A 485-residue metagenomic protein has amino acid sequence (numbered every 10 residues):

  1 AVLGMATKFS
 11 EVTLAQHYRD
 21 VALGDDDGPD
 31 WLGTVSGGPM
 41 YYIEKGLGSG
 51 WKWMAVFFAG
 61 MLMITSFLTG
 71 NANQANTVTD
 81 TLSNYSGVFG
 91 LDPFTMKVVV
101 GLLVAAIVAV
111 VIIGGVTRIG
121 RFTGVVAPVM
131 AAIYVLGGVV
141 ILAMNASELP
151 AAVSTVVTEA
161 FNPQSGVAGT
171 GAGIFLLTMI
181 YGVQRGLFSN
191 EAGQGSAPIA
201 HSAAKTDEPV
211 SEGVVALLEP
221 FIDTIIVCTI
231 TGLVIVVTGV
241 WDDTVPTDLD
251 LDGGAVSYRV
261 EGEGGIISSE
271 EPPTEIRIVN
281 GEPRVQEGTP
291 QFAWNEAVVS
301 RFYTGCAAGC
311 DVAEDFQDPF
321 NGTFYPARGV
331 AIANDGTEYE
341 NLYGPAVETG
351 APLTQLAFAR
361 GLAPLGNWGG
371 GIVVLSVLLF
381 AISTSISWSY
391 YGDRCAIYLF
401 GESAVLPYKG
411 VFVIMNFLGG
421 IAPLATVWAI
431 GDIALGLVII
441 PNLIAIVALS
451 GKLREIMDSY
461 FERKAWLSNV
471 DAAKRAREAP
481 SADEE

Functional and structural regions predicted by a protein language model:
V2-V35, P39-M40, E44-N76, D80-V111 (+2 more regions): Helix-loop-helix module between adjacent transmembrane segments
L3-T7, G101-V116, A127-S147, V210-G239 (+1 more regions): Selective recognition of specific alpha-helical transmembrane segments in multi-pass small-molecule
A6-S49, I199, W241, V245-L251 (+3 more regions): Flexible loop linkers connecting adjacent transmembrane helices in multi-pass alpha-helical membrane transporters
M54-N76, M96-A105, A143-A151, T158-P209 (+2 more regions): Hydrophobic, membrane-embedded alpha-helices of multi-pass small-molecule transporters
F58, A75-L82, M96-V104, V108-V157 (+2 more regions): Membrane-interface loop-to-helix entry segments
L68-T79, V108-G120, V140-A152, L233-V245 (+5 more regions): Transmembrane helix-loop junctions in multi-pass membrane proteins
F89, G239-A363: Low-complexity, proline/glycine-enriched hydrophobic segments characteristic of transmembrane helices
Q164, G173, L177-I180, V405-L406 (+2 more regions): A generic transmembrane alpha-helix motif of multi-pass inner-membrane proteins
